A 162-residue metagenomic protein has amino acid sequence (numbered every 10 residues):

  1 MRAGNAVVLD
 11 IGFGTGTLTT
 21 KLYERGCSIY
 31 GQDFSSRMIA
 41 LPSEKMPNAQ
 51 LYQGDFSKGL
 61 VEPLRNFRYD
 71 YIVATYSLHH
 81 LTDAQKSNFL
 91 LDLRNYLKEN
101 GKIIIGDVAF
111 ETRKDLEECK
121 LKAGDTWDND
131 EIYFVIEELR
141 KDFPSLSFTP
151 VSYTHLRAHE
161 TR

Functional and structural regions predicted by a protein language model:
M1-G4: Conserved alpha-helix/loop element of class I SAM-dependent methyltransferases that forms part of the SAM/SAH-binding
L9, T15-G59: Class I SAM-dependent methyltransferase SAM/SAH-binding core
G59-N66: Short conserved loop adjoining the S-adenosyl-L-methionine
V73: A conserved beta-strand element that flanks and buttresses the S-adenosyl-L-methionine
Y76-S77: Short catalytic micro-motifs in class I SAM-dependent methyltransferases
S87-E99: A short glycine-rich, Lys/Arg-flanked "PGG" loop and its adjoining helix->strand segment in the class I
I105-Y153: C-terminal alpha-helical "lid/dimerization" subdomain adjacent to the S-adenosyl-L-methionine
T154-T161: Conserved small/polar residues in nucleotide/adenosyl-binding loops
